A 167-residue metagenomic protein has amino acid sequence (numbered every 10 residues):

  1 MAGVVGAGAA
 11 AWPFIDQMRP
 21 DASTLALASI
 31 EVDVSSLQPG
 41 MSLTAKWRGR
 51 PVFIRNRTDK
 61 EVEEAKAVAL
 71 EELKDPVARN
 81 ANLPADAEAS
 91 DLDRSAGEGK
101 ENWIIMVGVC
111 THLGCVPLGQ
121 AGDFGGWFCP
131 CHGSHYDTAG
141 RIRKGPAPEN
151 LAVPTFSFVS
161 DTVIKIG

Functional and structural regions predicted by a protein language model:
M1-A2: N-terminal secretory signal peptides and thylakoid transit peptides that target proteins across membranes
A7-R50: C-terminal segment of N-terminal export signals and the immediately downstream linker at the start of the mature
V34, W47, R55-N56, V107-G108 (+1 more regions): Pocket-edge structural micro-motifs
G40-S90: Extracytoplasmic/periplasmic/luminal assembly and interaction segments in envelope/secretory/respiratory proteins
E71-G167: Rieske [2Fe-2S] iron-sulfur-binding domain
